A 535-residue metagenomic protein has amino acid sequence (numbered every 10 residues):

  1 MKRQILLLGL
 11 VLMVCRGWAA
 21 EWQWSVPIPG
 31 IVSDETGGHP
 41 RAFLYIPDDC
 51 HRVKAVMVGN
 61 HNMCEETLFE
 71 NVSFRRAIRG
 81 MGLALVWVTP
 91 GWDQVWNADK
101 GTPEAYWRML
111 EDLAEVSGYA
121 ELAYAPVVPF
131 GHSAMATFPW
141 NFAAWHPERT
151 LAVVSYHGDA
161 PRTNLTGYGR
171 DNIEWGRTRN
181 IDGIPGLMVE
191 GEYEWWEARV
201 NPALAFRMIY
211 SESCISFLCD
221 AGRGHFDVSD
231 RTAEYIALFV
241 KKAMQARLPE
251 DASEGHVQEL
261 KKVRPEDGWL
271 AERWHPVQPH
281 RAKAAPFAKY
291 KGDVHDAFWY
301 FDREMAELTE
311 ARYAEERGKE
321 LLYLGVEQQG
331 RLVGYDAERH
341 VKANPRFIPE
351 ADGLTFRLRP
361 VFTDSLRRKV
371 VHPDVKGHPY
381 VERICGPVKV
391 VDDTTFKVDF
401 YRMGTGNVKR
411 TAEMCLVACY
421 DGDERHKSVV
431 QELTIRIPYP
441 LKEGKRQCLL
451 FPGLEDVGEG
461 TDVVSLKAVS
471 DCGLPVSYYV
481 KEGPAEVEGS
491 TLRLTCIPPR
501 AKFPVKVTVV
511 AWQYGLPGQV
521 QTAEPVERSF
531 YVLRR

Functional and structural regions predicted by a protein language model:
A20-C50: N-terminal cap/lid segment of alpha/beta-hydrolase-fold proteins
R52-N62: Short beta-strand element of the alpha/beta-hydrolase
N97-E121: Alpha/beta-hydrolase active-site loop
Y119-S133: Alpha/beta-hydrolase fold nucleophile elbow
A136-P147: Short glycine-enriched nucleophile-adjacent loop and the immediately C-terminal alpha-helix near the catalytic center
A152-A237: The feature captures the conserved acid-bearing segment of alpha/beta-hydrolase catalytic domains
A221-R359: Alpha/beta-hydrolase-fold serine-hydrolase catalytic core, especially in secreted/extracellular enzymes
E320-R535: Solvent-exposed beta-strand/loop surfaces, strongest in extracytoplasmic domains of secreted and cell-surface proteins
